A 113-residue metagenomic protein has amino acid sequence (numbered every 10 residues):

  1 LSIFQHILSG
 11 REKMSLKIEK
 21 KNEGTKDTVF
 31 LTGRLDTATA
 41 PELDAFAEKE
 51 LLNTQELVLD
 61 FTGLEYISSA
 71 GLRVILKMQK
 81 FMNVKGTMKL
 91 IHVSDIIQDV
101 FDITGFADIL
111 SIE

Functional and structural regions predicted by a protein language model:
L1-K13: Short, Lys/Arg-enriched N-terminal segments with co-localized hydrophobic residues within the first ~10-30 amino acids
I7-L8, F30, S68, D102: Generic detector of intrinsically disordered, low-complexity, polar/charged segments
S9-R11, N22, E50, F81: Generic structural signal for beta-strand residues in well-ordered domains
R11-L16, E113: Absolute protein N-terminus
M14-D44: STAS-typified acidic loop motif
G24, T62, E113: Conserved catalytic submotifs in the C-terminal HATPase_c
T37-L110: Amphipathic alpha-helical interaction surfaces in cytosolic regulatory modules
